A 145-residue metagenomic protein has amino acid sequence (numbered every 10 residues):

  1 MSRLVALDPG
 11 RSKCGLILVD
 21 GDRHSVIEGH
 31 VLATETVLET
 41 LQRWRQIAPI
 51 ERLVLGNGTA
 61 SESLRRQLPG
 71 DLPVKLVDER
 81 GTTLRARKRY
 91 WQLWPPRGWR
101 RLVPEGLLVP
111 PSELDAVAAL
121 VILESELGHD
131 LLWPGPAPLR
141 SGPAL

Functional and structural regions predicted by a protein language model:
S2-L145: Phosphate- and other anionic-substrate recognition elements at nucleic-acid/protein interfaces
